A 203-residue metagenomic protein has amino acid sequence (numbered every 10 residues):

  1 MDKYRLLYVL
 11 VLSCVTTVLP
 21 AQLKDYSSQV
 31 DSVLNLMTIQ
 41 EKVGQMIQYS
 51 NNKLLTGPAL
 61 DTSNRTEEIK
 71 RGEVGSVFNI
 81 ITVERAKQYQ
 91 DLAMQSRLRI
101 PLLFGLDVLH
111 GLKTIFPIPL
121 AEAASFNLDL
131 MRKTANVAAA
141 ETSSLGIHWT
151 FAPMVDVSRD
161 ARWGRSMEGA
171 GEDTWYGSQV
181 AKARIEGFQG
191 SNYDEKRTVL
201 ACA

Functional and structural regions predicted by a protein language model:
M1-D25: Bacterial Sec-dependent N-terminal signal peptides
P20-A203: Glycoside hydrolase catalytic-domain context in secreted enzymes
